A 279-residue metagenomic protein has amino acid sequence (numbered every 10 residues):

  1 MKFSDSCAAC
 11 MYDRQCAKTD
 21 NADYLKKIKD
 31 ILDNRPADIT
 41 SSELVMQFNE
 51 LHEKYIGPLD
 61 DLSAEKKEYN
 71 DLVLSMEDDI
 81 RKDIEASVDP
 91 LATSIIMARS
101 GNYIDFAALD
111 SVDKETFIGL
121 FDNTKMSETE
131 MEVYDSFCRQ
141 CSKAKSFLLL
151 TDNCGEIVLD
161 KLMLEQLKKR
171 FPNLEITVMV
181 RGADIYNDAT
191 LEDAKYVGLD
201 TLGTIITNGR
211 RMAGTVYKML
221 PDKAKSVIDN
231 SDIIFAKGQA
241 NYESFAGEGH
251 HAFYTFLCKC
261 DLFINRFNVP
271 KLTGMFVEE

Functional and structural regions predicted by a protein language model:
K2-A144: Electropositive, gly/pro-rich neighborhoods at or near active sites that engage anionic ligands
S136-Q140, L150, M163-Q166, K223 (+1 more regions): Short, hydrophobic/aromatic alpha-helical segments in well-folded domains
K145-S146, N173-T177, H251: Residues at the starts of beta-strands that form the adenosine-phosphate
S146-L148, D232-I233: Structural motif
D152-K161, A183-I185, Q239-E243: Gly/Ser/Thr-rich loops at beta-strand to alpha-helix junctions that form or flank small-molecule/cofactor-binding
N153-P172, T177: Histidine-anchored nucleotide/phosphate-binding helix
I176-D193: Short connector loops at secondary-structure junctions
V180-R181, A194-E279: C-terminal functional extensions of proteins
